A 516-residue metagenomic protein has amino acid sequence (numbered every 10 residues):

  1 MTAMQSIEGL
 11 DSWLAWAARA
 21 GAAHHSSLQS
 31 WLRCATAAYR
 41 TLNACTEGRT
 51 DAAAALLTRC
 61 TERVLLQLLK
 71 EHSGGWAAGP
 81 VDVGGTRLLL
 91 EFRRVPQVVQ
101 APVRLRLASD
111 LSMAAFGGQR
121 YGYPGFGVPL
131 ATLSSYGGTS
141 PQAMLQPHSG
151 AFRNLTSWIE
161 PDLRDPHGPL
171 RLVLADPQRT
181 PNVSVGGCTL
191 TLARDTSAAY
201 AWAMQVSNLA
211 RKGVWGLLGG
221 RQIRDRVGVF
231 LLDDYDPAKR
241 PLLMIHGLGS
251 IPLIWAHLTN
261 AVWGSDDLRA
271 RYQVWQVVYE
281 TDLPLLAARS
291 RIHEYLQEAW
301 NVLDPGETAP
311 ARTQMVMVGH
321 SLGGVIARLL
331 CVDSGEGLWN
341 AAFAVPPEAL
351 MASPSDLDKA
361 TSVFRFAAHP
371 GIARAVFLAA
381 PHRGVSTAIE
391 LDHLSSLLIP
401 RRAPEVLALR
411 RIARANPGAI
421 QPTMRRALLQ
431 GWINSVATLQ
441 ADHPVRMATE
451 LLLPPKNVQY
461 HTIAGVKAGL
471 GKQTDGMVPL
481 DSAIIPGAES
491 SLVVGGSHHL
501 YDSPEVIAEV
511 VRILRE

Functional and structural regions predicted by a protein language model:
M1-L242, I251-H257, Q273-Q276: Flexible, membrane-associating and regulatory peripheral segments of lipid-active enzymes
W16-A52, L56-L57, T61, L66-A78 (+3 more regions): Serine-dependent carboxylesterase/thioesterase catalytic core of lipase-like alpha/beta-hydrolase/SGNH enzymes
R221-R224, L232-P237, R365-I372, Q430-P444: Alpha-helix-centered segments that form part of catalytic cores
D234, D358-P370, R374-V376, A380-H382 (+2 more regions): The feature captures the conserved acid-bearing segment of alpha/beta-hydrolase catalytic domains
Y235-P237, L268, A309-A311, V318-G319 (+3 more regions): Extracellular/periplasmic catalytic domains that process cell-envelope and extracellular macromolecules
G249-S250, T281-D282, E336, P381-R383 (+3 more regions): Short, solvent-exposed loop/turn segments at secondary-structure junctions
A256-Y272: Short amphipathic alpha-helix adjacent to the substrate-entry channel of hydrolases
I399-E516: C-terminal subdomain of alpha/beta-hydrolase-fold enzymes, centered on the catalytic histidine and its supporting
